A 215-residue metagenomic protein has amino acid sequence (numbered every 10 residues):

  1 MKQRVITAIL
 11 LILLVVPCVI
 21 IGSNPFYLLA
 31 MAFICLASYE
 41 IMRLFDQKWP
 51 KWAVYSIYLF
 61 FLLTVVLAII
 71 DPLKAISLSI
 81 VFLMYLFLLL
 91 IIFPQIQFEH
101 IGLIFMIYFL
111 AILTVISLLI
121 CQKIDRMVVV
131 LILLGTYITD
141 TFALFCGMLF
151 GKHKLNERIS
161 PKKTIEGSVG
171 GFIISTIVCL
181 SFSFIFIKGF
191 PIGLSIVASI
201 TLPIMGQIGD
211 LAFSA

Functional and structural regions predicted by a protein language model:
M1-T164, S168-S199: Membrane-embedded alpha-helical bundles of polytopic integral membrane proteins
I204-A215: Functionally important transmembrane alpha-helices
